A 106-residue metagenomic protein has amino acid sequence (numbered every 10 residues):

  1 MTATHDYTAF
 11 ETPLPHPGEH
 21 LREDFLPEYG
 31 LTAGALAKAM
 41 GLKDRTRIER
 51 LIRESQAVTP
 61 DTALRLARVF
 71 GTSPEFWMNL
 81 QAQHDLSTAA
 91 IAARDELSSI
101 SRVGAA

Functional and structural regions predicted by a protein language model:
M1-A9, A105-A106: Intrinsically disordered, low-complexity and often Lys/Arg-enriched segments
H5-L31, N79: A short, Lys/Arg-rich alpha-helix, primarily the initiator
Y29, M40-G41, I52, F70: Core residues of bacterial helix-turn-helix
T32-A39, L66: Short alpha-helical "recognition helix" segments of helix-turn-helix
L36-A37, I48-L51, W77: Conserved hydrophobic/aromatic packing and binding residues within compact polymer-binding modules
G41-V58, R65: Recognition helix of helix-turn-helix/homeodomain-like DNA-binding domains that insert into the DNA major groove
D61-F76: DNA major-groove recognition helix of helix-turn-helix/homeodomain DNA-binding modules
R68, M78-A106: Short, charged recognition helix plus adjacent turn of helix-turn-helix-like nucleic-acid-binding domains
